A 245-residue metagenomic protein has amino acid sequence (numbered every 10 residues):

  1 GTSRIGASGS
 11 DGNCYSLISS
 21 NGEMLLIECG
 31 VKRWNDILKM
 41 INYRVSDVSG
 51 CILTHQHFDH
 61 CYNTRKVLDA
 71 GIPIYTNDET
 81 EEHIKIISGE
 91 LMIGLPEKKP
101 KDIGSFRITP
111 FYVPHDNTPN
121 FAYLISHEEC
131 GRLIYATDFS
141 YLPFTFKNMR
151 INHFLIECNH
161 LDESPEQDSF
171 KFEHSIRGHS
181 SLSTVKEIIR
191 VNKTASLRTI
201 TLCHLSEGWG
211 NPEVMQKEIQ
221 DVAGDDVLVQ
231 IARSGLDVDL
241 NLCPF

Functional and structural regions predicted by a protein language model:
G1-I41, F121-T137, H153: Conserved beta-strand hairpin/beta-sheet module of binuclear metal-dependent hydrolase folds, prominently
D11, R33, Q56-Y62, E81-H83 (+4 more regions): Active-site environment of divalent metal-dependent phosphoester hydrolases
E23, K32-E79, N152: Active-site metal-binding motif and surrounding structural segment of the metallo-beta-lactamase
I27, T54, Y135-T137, I156-C158 (+1 more regions): Active-site flanking residues adjacent to catalytic metal/cofactor-binding acidic residues
Y62-G71, I86-I87, G210-E218: Metal-dependent catalytic neighborhoods of phosphoester/phosphodiester hydrolases
T76-C130: Metallo-beta-lactamase
K99, S105-H115, H127, G131 (+2 more regions): Conserved catalytic scaffold of divalent metal-dependent phosphoesterases
K147-S234: Cap/insert and terminal regions of metallo-dependent hydrolase folds
